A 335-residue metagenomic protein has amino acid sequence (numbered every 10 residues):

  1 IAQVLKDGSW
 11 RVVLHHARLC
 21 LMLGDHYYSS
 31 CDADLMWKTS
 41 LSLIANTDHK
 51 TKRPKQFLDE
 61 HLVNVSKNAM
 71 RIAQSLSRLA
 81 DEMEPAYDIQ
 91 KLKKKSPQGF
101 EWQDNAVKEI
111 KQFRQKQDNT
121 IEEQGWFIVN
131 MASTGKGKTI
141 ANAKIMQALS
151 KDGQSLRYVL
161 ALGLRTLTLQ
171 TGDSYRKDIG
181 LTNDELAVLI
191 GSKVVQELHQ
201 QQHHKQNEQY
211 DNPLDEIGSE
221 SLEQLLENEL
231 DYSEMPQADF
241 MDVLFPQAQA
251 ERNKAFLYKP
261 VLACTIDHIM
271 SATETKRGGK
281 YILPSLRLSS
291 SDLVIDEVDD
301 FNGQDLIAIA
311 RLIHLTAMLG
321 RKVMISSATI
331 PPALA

Functional and structural regions predicted by a protein language model:
I1-L92: N-terminal accessory nucleic-acid engagement/regulatory domains that precede and modulate ATP-driven motor cores
D81-M131: Conserved pre-motif I regulatory segment
N119-V129, S155-R157, Y258-P260, R321: Pre-Walker A (Motif I) flank of P-loop NTPase domains
E122-M146, F301-N302, S327: Walker A/P-loop
G137-L156, D173-K177, L312-L315: Walker A/P-loop NTP-binding motif
R157-D178, A187-Q200, I330-L334: Conserved Walker A/P-loop ATP-binding site and its immediately adjacent core in helicase/helicase-like ATPase domains
R176-P260, I266-H268: A substrate-engagement module of RecA-like helicase motors
D267-I269, Y281-L319: SF2 helicase catalytic motif II
